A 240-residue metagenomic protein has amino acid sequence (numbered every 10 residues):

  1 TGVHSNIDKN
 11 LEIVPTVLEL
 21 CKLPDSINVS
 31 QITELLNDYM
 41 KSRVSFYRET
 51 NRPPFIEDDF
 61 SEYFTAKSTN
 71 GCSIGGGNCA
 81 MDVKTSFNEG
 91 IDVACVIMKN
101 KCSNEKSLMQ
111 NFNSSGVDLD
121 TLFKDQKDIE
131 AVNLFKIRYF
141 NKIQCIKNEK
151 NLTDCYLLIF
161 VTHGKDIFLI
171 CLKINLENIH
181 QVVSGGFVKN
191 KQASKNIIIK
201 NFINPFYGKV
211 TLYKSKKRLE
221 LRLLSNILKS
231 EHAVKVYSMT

Functional and structural regions predicted by a protein language model:
G2-C79, S86, C95-T240: Nucleic-acid endonuclease domains
G90-D92: Short hydrophobic-acidic sequence motifs that mark active-site Asp/Glu residues
